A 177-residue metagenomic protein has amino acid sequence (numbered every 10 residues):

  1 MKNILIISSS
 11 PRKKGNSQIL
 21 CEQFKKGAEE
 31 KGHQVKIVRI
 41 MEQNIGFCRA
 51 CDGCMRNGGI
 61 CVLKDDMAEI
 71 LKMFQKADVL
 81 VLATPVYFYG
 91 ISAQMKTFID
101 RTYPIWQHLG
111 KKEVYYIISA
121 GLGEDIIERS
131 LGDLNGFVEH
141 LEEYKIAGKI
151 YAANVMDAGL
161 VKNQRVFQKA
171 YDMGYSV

Functional and structural regions predicted by a protein language model:
M1-A83, Y89-P104, Y151, G159-V177: N-terminal beta1-alpha1-beta2 submodule of the flavodoxin-like/Rossmannoid cofactor-binding fold
S8-S10, I118-G121, A153-N154: Short, histidine-centered active-site or binding-site loop motifs used for metal coordination, general acid-base
V86-F88, G121-L122: Short glycine-rich anion-binding loops that position phosphate/pyrophosphate groups of nucleotides and phosphorylated
A93-Q94, W106-K149: Short, glycine-/small-residue-rich phosphate/pyrophosphate-handling segment
D125-I126, M156-G159: Short active-site-adjacent structural elements
